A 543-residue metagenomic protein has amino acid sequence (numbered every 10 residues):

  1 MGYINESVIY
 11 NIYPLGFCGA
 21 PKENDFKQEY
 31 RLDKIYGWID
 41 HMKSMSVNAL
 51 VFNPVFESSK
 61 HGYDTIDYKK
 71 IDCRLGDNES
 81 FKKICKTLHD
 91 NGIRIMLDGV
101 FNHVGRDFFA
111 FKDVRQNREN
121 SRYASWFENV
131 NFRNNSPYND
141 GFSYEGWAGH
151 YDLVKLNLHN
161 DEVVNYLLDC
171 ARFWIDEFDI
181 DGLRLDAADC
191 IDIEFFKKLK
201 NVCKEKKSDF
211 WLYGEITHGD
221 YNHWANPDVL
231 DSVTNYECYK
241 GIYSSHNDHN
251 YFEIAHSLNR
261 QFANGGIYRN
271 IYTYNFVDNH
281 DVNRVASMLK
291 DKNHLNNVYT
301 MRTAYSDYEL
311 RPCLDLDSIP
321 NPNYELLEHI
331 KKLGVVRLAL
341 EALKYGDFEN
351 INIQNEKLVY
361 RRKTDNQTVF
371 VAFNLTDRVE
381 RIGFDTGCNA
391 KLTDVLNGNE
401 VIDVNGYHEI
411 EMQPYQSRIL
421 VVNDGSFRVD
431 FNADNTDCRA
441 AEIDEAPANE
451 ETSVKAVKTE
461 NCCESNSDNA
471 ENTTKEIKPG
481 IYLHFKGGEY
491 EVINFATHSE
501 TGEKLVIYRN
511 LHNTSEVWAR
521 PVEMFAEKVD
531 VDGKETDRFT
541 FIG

Functional and structural regions predicted by a protein language model:
M1-V51, E57, T87, T303-N449 (+3 more regions): Carbohydrate-interacting/catalytic domains
M1-V8, Y13-N48, V55-E177, L199-E205 (+1 more regions): Substrate-binding/active-site clefts of carbohydrate-active enzymes
V8-Y10, L50-F52, I95-L97, L183 (+3 more regions): Hydrophobic faces of well-ordered beta-strands that scaffold small-molecule active sites in alpha/beta enzyme cores
L15, V55, V100-N102, A188-C190 (+2 more regions): Active-site beta-loop-alpha junctions enriched in small/polar residues
N91, R115, D176, D186-Y268 (+5 more regions): Active-site-proximal helices and loops of the catalytic beta/alpha 8
M96, G182-A188, V285: Short catalytic-loop micro-motif centered on adjacent basic/acidic residues
Y268-D291: Active-site clefts of carbohydrate-active enzymes
A440, E445, V454-C463, D468-G543: Mixed-charge, low-complexity intrinsically disordered regions
